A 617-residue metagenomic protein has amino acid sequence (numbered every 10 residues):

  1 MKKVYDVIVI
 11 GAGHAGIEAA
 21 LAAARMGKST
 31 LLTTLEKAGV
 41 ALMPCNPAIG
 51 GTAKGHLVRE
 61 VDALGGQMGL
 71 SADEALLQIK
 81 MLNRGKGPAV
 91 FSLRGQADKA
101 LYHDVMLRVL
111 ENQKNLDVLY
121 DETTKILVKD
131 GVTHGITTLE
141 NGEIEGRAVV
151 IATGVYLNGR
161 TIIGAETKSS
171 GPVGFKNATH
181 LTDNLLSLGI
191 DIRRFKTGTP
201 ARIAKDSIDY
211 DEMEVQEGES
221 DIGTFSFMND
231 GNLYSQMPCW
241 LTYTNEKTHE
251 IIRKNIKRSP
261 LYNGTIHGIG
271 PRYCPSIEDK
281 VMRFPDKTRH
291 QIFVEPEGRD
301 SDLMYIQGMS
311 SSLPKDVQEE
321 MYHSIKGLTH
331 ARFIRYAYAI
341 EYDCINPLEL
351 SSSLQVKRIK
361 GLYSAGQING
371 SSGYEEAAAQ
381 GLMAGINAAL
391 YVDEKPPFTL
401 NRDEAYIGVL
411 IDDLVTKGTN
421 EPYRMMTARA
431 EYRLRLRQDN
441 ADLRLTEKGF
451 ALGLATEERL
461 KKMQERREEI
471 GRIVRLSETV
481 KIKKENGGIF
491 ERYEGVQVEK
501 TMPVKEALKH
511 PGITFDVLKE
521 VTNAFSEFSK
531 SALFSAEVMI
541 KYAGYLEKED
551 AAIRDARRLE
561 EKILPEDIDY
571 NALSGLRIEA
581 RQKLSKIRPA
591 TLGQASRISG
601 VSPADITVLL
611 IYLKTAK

Functional and structural regions predicted by a protein language model:
K2-A15: Beta1/beta-strand and adjacent pyrophosphate-binding region of the FAD-binding site in flavoprotein oxidoreductases
K3-Y5, L139-A148: Core beta-strand elements of the Rossmann-like FAD/NAD(P) dinucleotide-binding domain in flavoenzyme oxidoreductases
V4, L21-K125, A152-P172, K176 (+3 more regions): Conserved N-terminal/central alpha/beta ligand/cofactor-binding core
I10, E143-G154: Short hydrophobic core segments
E36-A38, T182-E319, T416-P511: An anion/pyrophosphate-binding glycine-rich loop and adjacent beta-alpha core in soluble alpha-beta enzymes
L127-E143: Conserved beta-strand-loop-beta-strand element in the redox core of flavoprotein oxidoreductases
Y305-S371, T399-D412, S529-K583, R588: A glycine-rich dinucleotide-binding beta-alpha-beta segment and adjacent secondary-structure elements that constitute
R429, T446-D605, I611-K617: Extended, charge-enriched "interface" segments that sit outside catalytic cores
